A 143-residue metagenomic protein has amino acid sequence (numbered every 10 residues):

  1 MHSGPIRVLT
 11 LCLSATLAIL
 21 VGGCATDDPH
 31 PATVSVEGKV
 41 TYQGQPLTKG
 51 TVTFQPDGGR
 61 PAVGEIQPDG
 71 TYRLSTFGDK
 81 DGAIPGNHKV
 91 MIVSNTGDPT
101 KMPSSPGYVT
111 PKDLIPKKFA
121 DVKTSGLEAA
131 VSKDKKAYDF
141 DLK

Functional and structural regions predicted by a protein language model:
M1-G22: Sec-dependent bacterial lipoprotein signal peptides
C24-K143: Beta-strand-dominated extracellular/periplasmic modules and repeats in secreted or surface-exposed proteins
